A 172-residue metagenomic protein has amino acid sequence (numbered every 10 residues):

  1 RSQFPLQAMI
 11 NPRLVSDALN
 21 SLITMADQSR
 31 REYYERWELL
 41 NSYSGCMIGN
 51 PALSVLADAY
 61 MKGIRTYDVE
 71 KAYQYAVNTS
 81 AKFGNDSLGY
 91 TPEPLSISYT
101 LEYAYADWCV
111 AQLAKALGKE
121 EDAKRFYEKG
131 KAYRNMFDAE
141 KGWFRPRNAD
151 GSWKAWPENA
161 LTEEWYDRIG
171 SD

Functional and structural regions predicted by a protein language model:
R1-L117, Y127: Aromatic-rich carbohydrate-recognition surfaces in CAZymes
E32-E35, A111, K115-D172: Catalytic cores of carbohydrate-active enzymes
